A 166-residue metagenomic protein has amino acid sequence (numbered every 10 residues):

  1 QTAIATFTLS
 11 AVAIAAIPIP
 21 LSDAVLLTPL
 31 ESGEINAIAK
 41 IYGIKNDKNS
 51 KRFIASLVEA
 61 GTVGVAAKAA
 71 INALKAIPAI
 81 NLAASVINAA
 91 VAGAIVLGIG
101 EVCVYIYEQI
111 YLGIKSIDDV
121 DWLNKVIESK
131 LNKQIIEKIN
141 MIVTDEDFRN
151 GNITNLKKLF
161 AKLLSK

Functional and structural regions predicted by a protein language model:
Q1-V12, S32-F53, A60, G93-K166: Terminal, membrane-proximal amphipathic helices and intrinsically disordered targeting/regulatory segments
T8-E31, F53-L74, A83-C103: Membrane-active amphipathic alpha-helices enriched in small hydrophobic residues
I44-K45, A76-I80: Membrane interface segments of multi-pass transport proteins and intramembrane proteases
